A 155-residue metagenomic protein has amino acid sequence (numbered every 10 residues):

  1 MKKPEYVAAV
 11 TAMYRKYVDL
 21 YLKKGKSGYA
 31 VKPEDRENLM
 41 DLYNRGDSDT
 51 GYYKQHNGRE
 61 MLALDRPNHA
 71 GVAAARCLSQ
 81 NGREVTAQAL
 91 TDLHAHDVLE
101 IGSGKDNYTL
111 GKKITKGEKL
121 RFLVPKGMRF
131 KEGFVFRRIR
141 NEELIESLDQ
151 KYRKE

Functional and structural regions predicted by a protein language model:
M1-E155: Surface-exposed amphipathic alpha-helical tracts and adjacent flexible/coil segments at the periphery of soluble enzymes
